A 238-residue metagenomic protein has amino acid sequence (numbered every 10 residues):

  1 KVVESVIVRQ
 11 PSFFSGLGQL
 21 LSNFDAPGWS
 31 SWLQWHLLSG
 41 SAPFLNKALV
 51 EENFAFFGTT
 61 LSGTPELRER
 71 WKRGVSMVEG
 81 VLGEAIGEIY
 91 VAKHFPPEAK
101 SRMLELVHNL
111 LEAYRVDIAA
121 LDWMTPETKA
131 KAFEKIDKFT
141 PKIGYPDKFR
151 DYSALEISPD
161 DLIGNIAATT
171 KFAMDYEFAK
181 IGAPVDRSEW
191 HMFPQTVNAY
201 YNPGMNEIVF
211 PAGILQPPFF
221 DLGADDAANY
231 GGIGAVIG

Functional and structural regions predicted by a protein language model:
K1, I237-G238: Short, intrinsically disordered, charge-balanced linker/junction segments flanking boundaries in proteins
K1-E105, N109: Noncatalytic, helix-rich "gating/capping" subdomain that lines the substrate-entry/channel surface of large enzyme
V3, A92-L104, D117-D122, T196-V197 (+1 more regions): Second-shell loop/turn segments in exported
V8, Q34, P159-G231, V236: Active-site-adjacent "gating/activation" loops or surface patches in catalytic cores
M103-I118, A132-I143: Short amphipathic alpha-helical coiled-coil/interface segments
A120, I143-D151: Amphipathic alpha-helical coiled-coil segments
K148-I163: Charge-dense polyanion-binding interfaces
